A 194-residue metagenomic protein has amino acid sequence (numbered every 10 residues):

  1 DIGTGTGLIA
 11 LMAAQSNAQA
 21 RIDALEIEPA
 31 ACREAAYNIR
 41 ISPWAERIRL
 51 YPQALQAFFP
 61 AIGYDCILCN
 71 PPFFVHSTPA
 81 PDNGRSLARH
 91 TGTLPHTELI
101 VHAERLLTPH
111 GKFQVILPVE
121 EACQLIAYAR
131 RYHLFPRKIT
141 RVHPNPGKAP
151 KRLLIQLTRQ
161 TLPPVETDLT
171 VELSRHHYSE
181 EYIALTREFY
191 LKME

Functional and structural regions predicted by a protein language model:
D1-P81: Conserved SAM/SAH cofactor-binding pocket of Class I
A61-I62, P79, L125-A127, R152: Short, well-ordered secondary-structure micro-motifs
P71-E98: Mobile active-site "lid"/loop adjacent to the S-adenosyl-L-methionine
F74, Y132, Q160: Phosphate/oxyanion-binding loops and surfaces in catalytic or ligand/nucleic-acid-binding neighborhoods
L94-P150: Conserved Class I SAM-dependent methyltransferase catalytic core
K148-E194: SAM/dcSAM-binding transferase cores
